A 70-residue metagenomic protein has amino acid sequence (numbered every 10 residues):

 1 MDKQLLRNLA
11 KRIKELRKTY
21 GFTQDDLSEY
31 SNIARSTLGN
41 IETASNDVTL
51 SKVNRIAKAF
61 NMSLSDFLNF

Functional and structural regions predicted by a protein language model:
M1-T19: A short, Lys/Arg-rich alpha-helix, primarily the initiator
K3-Q4, N40, L68-F70: Short, charged recognition helix plus adjacent turn of helix-turn-helix-like nucleic-acid-binding domains
K14, D25, N54: Residues within the helices of the helix-turn-helix
K18, E29, K58: Alpha-helical residues within the helix-turn-helix
G21-N40: Short alpha-helical DNA-recognition segment
T43, M62, F70: Short, conserved catalytic or interaction motifs in soluble domains
S51-D66: DNA major-groove recognition helix of helix-turn-helix/homeodomain DNA-binding modules
